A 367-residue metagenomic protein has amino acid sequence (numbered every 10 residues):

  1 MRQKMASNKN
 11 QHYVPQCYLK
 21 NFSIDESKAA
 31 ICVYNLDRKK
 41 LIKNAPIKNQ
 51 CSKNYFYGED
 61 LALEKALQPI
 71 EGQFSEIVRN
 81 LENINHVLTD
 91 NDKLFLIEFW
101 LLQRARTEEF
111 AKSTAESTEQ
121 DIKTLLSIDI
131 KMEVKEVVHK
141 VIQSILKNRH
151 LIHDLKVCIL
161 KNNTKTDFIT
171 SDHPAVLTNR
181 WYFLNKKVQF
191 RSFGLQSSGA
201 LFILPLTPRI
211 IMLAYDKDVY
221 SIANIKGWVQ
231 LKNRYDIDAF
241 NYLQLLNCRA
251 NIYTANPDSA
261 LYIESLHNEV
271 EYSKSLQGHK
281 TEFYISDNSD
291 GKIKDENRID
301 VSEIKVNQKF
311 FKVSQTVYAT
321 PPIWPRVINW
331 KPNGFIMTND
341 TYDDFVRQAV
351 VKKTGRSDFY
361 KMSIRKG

Functional and structural regions predicted by a protein language model:
R2-N10, Q16-G367: Alpha-helical structural context detector biased toward long hydrophobic helices
